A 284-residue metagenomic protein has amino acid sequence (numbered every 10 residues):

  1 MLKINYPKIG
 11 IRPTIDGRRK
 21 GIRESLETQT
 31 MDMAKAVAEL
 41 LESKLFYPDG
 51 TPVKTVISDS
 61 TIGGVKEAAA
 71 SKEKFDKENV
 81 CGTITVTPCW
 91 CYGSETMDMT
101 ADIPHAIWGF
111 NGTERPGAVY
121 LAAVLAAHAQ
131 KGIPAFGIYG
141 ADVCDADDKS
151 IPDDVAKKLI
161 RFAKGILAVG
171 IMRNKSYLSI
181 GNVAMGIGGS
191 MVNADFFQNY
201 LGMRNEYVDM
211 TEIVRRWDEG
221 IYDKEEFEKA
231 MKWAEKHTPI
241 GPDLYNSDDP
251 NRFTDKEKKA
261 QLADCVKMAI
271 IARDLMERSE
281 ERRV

Functional and structural regions predicted by a protein language model:
M1-T61, G189-F253: N-terminal glycine-rich anion-binding loop in soluble enzyme alpha/beta folds
L2-I4, A168-M172, Q198, M276-S279: Solvent-exposed alpha-helices and their adjacent loops that cap or buttress functional pockets in soluble metabolic
I11, R161-F196, Y200-M203: Conserved anion/nucleotide-ligand pocket segment
E27-E39, A69-A70, A118-A122, V155-L159 (+1 more regions): Well-ordered, non-membrane alpha-helical segments in soluble/globular domains
L40-K54, H128-I133, L275-E280: A structural motif corresponding to the C-terminal end of an alpha-helix and its immediate exit/capping segment
S58-A101, I221-S279: N-terminal small/polar loop signature for handling phosphorylated ligands or for N-terminal nucleophile
S60-R173, M185-G186: Cofactor- and metal-binding active-site motifs of prokaryotic enzymes that mediate redox/radical or nucleophilic
R282-V284: Conserved small/polar residues in nucleotide/adenosyl-binding loops
